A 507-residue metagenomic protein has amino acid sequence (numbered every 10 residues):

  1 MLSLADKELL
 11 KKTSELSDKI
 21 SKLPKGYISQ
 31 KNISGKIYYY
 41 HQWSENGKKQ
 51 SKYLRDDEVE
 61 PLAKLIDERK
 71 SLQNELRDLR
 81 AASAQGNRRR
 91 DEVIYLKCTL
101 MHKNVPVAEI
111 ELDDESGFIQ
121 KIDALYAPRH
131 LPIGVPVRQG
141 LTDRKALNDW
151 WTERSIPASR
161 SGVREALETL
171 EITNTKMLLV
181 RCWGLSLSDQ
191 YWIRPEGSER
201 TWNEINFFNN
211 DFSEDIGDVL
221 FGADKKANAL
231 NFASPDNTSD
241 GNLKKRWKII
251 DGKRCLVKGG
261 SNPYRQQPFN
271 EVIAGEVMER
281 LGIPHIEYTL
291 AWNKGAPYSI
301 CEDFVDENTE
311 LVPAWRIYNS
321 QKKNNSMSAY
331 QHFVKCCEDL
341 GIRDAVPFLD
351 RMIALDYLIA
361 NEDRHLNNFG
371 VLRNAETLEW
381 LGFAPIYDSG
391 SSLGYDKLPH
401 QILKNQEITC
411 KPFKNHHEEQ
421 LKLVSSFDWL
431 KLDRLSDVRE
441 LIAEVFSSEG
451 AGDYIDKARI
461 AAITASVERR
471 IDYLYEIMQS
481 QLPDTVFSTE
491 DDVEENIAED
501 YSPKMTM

Functional and structural regions predicted by a protein language model:
M1-Q85: Conserved glycine(s) in the ABC-transporter nucleotide-binding domain "signature"
R80-A354, L358-A360, V371-M507: Phosphate/dinucleotide-binding and metal-coordinating scaffold of catalytic cores in nucleotide-dependent enzymes
H365-G370: Canonical protein kinase catalytic loop motif
